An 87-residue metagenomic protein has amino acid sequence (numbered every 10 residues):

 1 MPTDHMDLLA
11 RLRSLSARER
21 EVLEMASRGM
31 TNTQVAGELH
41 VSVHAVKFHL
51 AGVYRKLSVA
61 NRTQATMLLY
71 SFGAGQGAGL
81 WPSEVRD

Functional and structural regions predicted by a protein language model:
M1-R18, E24, A78-D87: Regulatory hinge/linker segments at domain boundaries that couple sensory/effector modules to output domains
L9, R55-D87: Basic, Lys/Arg-enriched C-terminal extension of HTH/homeodomain DNA-binding domains
R18-E19, K47: The N-cap/first-turn positions of alpha helices within or immediately adjacent to helix-turn-helix DNA-binding domains
R20-E21, Q64: Pre-recognition alpha-helix immediately N-terminal to the DNA-recognition helix within helix-turn-helix or winged-helix
E24, G37, M67: A cross-family signal for key residues in well-ordered alpha-helices that form functional helical elements
A26-M30, L69: Short helix-to-turn junction characteristic of helix-turn-helix DNA-binding domains, especially the helix
T31-Q64: Recognition helix of helix-turn-helix DNA-binding domains
